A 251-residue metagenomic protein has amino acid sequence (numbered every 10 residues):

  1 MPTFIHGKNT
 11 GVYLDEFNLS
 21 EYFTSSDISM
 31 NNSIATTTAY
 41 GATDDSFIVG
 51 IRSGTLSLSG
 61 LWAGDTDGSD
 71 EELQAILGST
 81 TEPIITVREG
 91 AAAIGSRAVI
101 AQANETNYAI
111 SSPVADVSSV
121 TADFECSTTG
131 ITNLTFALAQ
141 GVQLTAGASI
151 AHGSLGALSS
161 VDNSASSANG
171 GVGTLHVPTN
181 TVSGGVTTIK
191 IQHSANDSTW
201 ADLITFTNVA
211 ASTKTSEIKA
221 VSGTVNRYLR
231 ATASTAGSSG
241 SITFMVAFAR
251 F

Functional and structural regions predicted by a protein language model:
M1-A63, I94-E125, I131-L134, A139-S166: Solvent-exposed edge beta-strands and adjacent loop segments that serve as assembly or binding interfaces
A63-T106, Q192: Short, acidic/charged, Gly/Pro-enriched secondary-structure junctions
G64-D67, P178-V186, A236-G240: Extended, low-complexity, turn-rich repeat/linker tracts enriched in Gly/Pro/Ser/Thr and Asp/Glu that occur
V117-S119, G170-G173, G223-S238: Noncatalytic modules at the cell exterior or secretory-pathway interfaces, chiefly beta-strand-rich lectin/adhesion
T188-Q192, M245: Beta-strand signatures of extracellular beta-sandwich domains
D202-A211: Solvent-exposed serine/threonine-rich low-complexity stretches and specific carbohydrate-binding patches
K214-S222: Exposed aromatic-hydrophobic patches
T235-F251: C-terminal interaction-tip segments
